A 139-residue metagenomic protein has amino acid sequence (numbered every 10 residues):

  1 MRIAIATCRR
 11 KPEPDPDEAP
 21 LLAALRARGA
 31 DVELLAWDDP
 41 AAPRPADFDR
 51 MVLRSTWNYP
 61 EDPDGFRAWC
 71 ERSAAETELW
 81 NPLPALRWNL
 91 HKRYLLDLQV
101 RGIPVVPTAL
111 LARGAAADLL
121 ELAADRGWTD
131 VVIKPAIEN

Functional and structural regions predicted by a protein language model:
M1-R28: Short, charged N-terminal beta->alpha structural module
R2-T7, C70-A75, P84-N139: Active-site nucleotide/adenylate-binding loops and adjacent lid/helix of ATP-dependent enzymes
R10-K11, N58, E138-N139: Short, solvent-exposed loop/turn segments at secondary-structure junctions
D15, A36-D39, R44, D62 (+2 more regions): Serine/threonine-rich low-complexity intrinsically disordered regions
D15-A19, P63, R67, K92-L95: Short, surface-exposed alpha-helical segments at coil->helix boundaries
G29-A30, V100: Extended interaction regions within the primary functional domain
D31-A74, W80-N89: N-terminal glycine-rich "phosphate-gripper" loop used for MgATP/nucleotide binding and carboxylate activation
